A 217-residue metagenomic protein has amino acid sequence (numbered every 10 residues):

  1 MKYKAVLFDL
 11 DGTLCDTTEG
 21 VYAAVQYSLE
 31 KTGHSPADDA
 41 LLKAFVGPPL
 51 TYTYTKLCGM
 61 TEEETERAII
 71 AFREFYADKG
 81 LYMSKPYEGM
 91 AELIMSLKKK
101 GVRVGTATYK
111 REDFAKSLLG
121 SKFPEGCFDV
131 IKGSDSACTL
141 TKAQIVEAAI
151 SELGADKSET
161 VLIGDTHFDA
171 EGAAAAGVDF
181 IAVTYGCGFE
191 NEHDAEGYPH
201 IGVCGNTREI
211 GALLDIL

Functional and structural regions predicted by a protein language model:
K2-E92, K100, D113: N-terminal helical cap/lid subdomain that shapes the substrate entry/recognition surface in HAD-like hydrolases
E30-T32, Y52-E62, M83, A91 (+3 more regions): Substrate-recognition/cap helix-loop segment adjacent to the acidic, metal-dependent catalytic center of Asp-based
Y109, D135, T166, T184-C187 (+1 more regions): Short secondary-structure boundary segments
V161-G202: Acidic, Mg2+-coordinating phosphoryl-transfer loop and its flanking beta/alpha structural elements, shared across
I201-E209: Short acidic-hydrophobic, aromatic-tinged amphipathic segments that line or gate anion-handling sites
I210-L217: Short amphipathic alpha-helix with an adjacent loop that forms part of the alpha/beta core around
